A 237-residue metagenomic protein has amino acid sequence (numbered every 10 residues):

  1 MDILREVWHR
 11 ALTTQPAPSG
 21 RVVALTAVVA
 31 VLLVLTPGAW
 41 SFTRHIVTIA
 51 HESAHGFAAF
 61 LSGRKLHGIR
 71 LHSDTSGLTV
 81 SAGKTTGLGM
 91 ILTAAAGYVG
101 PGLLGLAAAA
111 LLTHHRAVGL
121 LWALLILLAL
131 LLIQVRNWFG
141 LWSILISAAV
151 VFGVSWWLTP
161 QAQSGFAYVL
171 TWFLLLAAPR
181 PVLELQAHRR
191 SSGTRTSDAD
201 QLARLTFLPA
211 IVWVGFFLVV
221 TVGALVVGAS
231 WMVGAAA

Functional and structural regions predicted by a protein language model:
M1-A39: Topogenic membrane-insertion module of multi-pass membrane proteins
A27-A30, L103-A108, L124-L132, I146-V154: Hydrophobic, membrane-inserted alpha-helices
L33, L66, L104, A108-L112 (+3 more regions): Alpha-helical membrane-inserting segments
P37-M90: Small-residue-rich helix-interface/hinge motifs
H51-S53, G97, L202: Divalent metal-coordination and catalytic microenvironments
A96-G105, L218-T221: Hydrophobic alpha-helical transmembrane segments
A109-L125: Structural signature of hydrophobic alpha-helical transmembrane segments
V135-A237: C-terminal membrane-associated helical module and adjoining short loops/tails
